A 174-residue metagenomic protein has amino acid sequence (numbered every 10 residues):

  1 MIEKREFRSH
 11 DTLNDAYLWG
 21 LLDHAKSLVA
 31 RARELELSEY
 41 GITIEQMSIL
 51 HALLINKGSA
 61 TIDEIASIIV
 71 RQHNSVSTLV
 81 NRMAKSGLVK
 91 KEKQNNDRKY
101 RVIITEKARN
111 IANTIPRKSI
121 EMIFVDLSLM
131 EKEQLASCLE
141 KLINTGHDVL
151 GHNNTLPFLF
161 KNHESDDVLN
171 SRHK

Functional and structural regions predicted by a protein language model:
M1-Y40, S86-L88, I104, S171-H173: N-terminal leader segment of winged-helix/HTH proteins
N14, I42, A60, I104 (+1 more regions): Alpha-helical hairpin
L22-K26, A30, I69, A112 (+1 more regions): Amphipathic, non-transmembrane alpha-helical scaffold segments
R31-Q72: N-terminal helix-turn-helix DNA-binding core of bacterial DNA-binding proteins
L35, R82, K141: Alpha-helical DNA-recognition elements
N81-S137: Charged, amphipathic alpha-helical coiled-coil/dimerization segments
T114-K174: Terminal interaction helix/tail motif
